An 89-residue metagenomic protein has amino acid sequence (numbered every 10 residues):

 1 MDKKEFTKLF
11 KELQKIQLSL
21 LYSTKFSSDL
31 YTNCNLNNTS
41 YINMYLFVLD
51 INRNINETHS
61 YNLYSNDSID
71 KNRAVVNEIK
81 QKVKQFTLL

Functional and structural regions predicted by a protein language model:
M1-T39, I55-H59, Y64-L89: Negatively charged, low-complexity tracts enriched in Asp/Glu with abundant Ser/Thr
S40-I51: Amphipathic beta-strand/beta-sheet edge segments enriched in Tyr/Trp
